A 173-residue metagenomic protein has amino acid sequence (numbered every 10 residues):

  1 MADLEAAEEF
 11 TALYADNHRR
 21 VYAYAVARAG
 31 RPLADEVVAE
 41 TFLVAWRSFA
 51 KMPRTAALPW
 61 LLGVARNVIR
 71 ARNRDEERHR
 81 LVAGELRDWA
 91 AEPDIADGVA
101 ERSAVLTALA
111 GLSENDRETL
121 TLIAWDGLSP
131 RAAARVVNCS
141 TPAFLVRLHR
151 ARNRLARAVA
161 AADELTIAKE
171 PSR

Functional and structural regions predicted by a protein language model:
M1-A12, Y22-E40, F49-A56: Short, charged helix-capping/linker segments at alpha-helix termini
M1-E5, E9, V136, R152-R173: C-terminal edge and immediately downstream basic/flexible tail or linker adjoining helix-turn-helix-like DNA-binding
H18, A39-S48, T55-R78, L148-R152: Σ70-family region 2.3-2.4 aromatic/basic alpha-helix that recognizes the −10 promoter and nucleates DNA melting
L62-G84, D97-G98, R157, A161-D163: Arg/Lys-rich amphipathic alpha helix in sigma70-family domain 2
R66, R131, V137-A161: DNA-recognition helix of helix-turn-helix
A71, H79-R102, S129, A168-S172: Internal acidic/polar
A104-S113: Short amphipathic alpha-helical boundary/capping segments
T119-L120: A short pre-motif secondary-structure segment
